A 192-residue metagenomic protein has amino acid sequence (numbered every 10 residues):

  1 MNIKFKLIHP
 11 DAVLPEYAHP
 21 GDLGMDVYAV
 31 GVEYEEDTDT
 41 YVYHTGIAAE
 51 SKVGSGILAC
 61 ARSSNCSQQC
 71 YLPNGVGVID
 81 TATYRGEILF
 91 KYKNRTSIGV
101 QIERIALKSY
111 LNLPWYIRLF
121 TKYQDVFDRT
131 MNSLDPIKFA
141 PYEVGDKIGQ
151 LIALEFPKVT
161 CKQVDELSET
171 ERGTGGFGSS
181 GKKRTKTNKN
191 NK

Functional and structural regions predicted by a protein language model:
M1-K192: DUTPase catalytic domain/fold
